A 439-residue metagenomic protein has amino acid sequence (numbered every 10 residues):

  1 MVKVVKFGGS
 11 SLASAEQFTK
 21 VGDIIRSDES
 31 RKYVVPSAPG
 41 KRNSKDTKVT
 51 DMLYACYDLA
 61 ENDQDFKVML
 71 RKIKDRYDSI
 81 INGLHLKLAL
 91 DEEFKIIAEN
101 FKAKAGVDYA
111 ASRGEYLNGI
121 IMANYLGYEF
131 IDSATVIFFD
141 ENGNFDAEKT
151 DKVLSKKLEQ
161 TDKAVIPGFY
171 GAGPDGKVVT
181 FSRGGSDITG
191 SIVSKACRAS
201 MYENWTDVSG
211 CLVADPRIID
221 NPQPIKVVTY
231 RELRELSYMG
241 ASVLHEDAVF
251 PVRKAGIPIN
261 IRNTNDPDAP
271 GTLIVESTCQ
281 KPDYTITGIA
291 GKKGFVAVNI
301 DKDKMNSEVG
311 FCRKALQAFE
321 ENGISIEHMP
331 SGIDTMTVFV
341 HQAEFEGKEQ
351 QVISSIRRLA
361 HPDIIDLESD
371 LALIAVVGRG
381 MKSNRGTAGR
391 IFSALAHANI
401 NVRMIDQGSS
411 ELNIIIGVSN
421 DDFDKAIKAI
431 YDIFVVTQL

Functional and structural regions predicted by a protein language model:
M1-L244, V249, H341, G417-S419 (+1 more regions): Nucleotide/pyrophosphate-binding catalytic subdomain
V2-K3, R31-V34, Y128-E129, D162-V165 (+13 more regions): Structural motif
P39-G40, V208-G210, I259, N263-D268 (+3 more regions): Glycine-rich beta-alpha junction loops
V136-F138, S209-G210, P267, D334 (+1 more regions): Positions that flank functional sites
L244-E246, A255, R262-T272, E346-E349: Surface-exposed amphipathic alpha-helical tracts and adjacent flexible/coil segments at the periphery of soluble enzymes
P270-L439: A conserved regulatory-domain signal marking ACT and ACT-like small-molecule sensing domains and adjacent regulatory
